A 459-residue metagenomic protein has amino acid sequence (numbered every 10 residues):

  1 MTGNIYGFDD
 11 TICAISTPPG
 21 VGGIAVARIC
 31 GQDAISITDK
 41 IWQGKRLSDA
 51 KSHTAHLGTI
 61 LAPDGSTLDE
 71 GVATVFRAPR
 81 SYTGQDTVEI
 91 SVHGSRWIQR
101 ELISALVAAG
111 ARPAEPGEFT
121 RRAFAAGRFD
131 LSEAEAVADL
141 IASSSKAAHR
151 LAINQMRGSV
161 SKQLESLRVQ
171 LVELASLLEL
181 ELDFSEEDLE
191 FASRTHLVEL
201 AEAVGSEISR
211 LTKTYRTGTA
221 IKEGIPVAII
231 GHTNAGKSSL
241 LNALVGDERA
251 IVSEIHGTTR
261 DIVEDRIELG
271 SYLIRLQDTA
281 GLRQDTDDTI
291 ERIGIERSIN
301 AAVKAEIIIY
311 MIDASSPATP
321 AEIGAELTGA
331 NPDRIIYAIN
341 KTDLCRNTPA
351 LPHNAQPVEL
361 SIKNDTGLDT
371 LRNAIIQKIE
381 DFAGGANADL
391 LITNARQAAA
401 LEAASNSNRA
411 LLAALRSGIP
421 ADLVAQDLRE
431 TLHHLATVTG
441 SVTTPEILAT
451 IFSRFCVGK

Functional and structural regions predicted by a protein language model:
M1-R150, N154, G158, N331 (+1 more regions): A glycine-rich (often HGG/GG-containing) alpha/beta subdomain
T2-P19, K146-E268, I274, D285-D288 (+2 more regions): C-terminal-of-GTPase-core extension/linker across diverse P-loop GTPases
E70, D86-E89, E118, E133-E135 (+6 more regions): Acidic-residue sensor for enzyme active/binding pockets
D278: Conserved active-site aspartate in kinases
L282: RNA/tRNA-interacting regions in translation and RNA-turnover enzymes
E291-S315: Inter-motif core of Ras-like GTPase G domains
